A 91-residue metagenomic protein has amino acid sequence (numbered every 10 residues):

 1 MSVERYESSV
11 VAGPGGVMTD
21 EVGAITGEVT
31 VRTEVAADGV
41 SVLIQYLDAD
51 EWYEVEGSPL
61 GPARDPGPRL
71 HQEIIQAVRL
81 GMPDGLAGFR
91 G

Functional and structural regions predicted by a protein language model:
M1, A36, D50, L86-G91: Intrinsically disordered, low-complexity acidic regions enriched in Pro/Ser/Thr
M1-R32: Negatively charged, low-complexity tracts enriched in Asp/Glu with abundant Ser/Thr
E7-A12, D38, D48, G67-R69 (+1 more regions): Eukaryotic N-proximal low-complexity acidic segments or loops
T26-V29, I44, P62: A ubiquitous, low-specificity "background" feature that marks scattered single residues across proteins without
R32-E34, L80: Compositionally biased accessory segments in Actinobacterial proteins
A36-Y53: A short, structured beta-strand/loop element
Y53, P59-G91: Mixed-charge, Lys/Arg-enriched low-complexity segments
